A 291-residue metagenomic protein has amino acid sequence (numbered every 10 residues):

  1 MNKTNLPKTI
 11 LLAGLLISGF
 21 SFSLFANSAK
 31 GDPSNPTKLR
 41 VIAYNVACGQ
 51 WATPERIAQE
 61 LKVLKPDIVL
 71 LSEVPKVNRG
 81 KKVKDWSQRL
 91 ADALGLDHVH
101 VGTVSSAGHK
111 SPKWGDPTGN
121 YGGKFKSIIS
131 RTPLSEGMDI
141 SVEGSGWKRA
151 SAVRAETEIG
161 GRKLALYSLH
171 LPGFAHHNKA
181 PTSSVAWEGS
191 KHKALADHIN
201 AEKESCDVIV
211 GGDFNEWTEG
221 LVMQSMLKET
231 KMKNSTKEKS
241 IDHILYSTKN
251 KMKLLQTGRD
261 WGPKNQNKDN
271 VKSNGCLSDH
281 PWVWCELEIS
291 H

Functional and structural regions predicted by a protein language model:
N2-L11: Bacterial N-terminal signal peptides that target proteins for export
I10-S23: Bacterial N-terminal signal peptides
A26-L64, I68, P112-H291: Active-site regions of metal-assisted phosphoester/phosphodiester hydrolases, unifying DNase/endonuclease modules
L70-K76: A short beta-strand-loop structural module common to alpha/beta enzyme folds
V74, V104, K249: Flexible loop residues that form catalytic and substrate-binding hotspots at small-molecule/glycan-binding clefts
K76-R89: Membrane-embedded segments
S87-H98, I129: Charged, glycine-enriched surface loops/patches that mediate electrostatic binding to polyanionic ligands
L96-K110, V142: A short, structured active-site edge motif that brings together acidic residues
